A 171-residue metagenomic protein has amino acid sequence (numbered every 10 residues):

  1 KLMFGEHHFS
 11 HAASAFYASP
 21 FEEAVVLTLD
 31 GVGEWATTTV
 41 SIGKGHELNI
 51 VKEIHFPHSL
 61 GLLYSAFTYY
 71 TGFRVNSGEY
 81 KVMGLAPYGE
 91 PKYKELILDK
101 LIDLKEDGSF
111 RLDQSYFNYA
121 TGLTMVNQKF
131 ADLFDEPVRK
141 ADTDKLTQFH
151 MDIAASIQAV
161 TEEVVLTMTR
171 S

Functional and structural regions predicted by a protein language model:
K1-S171: Short acidic/glycine-rich loops and adjacent helix/strand connectors that line catalytic pockets where negatively
